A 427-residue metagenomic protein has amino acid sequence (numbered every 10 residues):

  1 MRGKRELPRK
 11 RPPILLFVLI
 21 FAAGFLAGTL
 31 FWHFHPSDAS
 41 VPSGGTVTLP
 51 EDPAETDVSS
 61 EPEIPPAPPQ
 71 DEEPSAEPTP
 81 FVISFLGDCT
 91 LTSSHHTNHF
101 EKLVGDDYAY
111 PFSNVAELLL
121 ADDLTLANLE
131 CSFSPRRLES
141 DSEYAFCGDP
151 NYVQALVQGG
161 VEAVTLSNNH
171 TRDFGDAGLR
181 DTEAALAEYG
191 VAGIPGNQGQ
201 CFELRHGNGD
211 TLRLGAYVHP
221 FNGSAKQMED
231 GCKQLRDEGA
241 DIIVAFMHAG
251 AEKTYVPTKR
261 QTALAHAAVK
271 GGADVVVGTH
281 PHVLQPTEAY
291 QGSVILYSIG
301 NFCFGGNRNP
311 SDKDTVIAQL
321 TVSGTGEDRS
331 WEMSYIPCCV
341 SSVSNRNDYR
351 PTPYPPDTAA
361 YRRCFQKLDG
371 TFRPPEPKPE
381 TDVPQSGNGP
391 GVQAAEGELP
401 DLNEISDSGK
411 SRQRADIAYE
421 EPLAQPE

Functional and structural regions predicted by a protein language model:
R2-G3, K10-E427: Acidic, metal/ion-coordinating pockets
